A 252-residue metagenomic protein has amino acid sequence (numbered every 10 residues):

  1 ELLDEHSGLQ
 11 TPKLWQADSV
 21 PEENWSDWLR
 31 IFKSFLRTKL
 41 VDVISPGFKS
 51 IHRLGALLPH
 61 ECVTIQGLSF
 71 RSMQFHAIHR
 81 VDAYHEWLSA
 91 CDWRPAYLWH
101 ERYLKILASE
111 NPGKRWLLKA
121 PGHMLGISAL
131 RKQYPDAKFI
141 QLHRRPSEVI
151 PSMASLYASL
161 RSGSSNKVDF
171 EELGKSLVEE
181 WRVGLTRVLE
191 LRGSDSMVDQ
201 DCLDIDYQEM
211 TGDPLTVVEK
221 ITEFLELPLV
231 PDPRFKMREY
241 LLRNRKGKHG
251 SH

Functional and structural regions predicted by a protein language model:
D4-P12: Post-Walker A helix-loop "phosphate-sensing" segment adjacent to the P-loop in P-loop NTPases
T11-W116: PAPS-dependent sulfation machinery
P95, H123-S128, S147-I150, T211-P214: Flexible loop/turn segments at secondary-structure boundaries
I106-E110, R187-C202: A structural motif corresponding to the C-terminal end of an alpha-helix and its immediate exit/capping segment
K114-P121, A137, K175, V198-K220 (+1 more regions): Phosphate-binding beta-loop-alpha motif at adenosine-nucleotide cofactor sites
K119-A120, L130-S155: Conserved phosphate-donor/acceptor-positioning beta-strand/loop module used by diverse small-molecule
A120, M124-I127, I140, K167-E190: Anion-recognition interface
P151-V183, R234-H252: PAPS-dependent sulfotransferase catalytic core
